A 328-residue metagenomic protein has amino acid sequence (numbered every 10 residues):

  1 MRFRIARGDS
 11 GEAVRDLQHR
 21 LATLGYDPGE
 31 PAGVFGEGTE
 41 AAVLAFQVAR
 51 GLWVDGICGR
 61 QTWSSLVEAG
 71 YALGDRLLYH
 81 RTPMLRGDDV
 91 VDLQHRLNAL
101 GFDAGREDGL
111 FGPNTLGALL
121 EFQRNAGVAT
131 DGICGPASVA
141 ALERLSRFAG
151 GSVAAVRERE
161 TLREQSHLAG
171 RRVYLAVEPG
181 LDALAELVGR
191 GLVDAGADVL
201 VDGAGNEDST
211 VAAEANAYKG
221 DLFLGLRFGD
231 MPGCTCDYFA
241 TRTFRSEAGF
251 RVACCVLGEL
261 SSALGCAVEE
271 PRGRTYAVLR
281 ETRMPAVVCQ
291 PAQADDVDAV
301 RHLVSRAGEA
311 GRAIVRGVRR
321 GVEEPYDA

Functional and structural regions predicted by a protein language model:
M1-G33, V48-A49, W53, V67-G109 (+2 more regions): Acidic, Ser/Thr/Pro/Gly-enriched interdomain connector segments
A22-Y26, L44-G51, V67-Y71, H95-F102 (+9 more regions): Sec-exported extracytoplasmic/periplasmic mature domains
A32, D55, D131, G196 (+1 more regions): Conserved acidic residues
G38-V43, N114-G117: Short, solvent-exposed linear patches
W63-A69, T235: Substrate-binding/active-site groove segments that recognize and process beta-1,4-linked N-acetyl-hexosamine
G74-L78, A99, G117-E121, N125 (+2 more regions): Non-catalytic propeptide/linker segments at domain boundaries
H167-A328: Active-site-proximal helix/loop segments of hydrolytic enzymes
